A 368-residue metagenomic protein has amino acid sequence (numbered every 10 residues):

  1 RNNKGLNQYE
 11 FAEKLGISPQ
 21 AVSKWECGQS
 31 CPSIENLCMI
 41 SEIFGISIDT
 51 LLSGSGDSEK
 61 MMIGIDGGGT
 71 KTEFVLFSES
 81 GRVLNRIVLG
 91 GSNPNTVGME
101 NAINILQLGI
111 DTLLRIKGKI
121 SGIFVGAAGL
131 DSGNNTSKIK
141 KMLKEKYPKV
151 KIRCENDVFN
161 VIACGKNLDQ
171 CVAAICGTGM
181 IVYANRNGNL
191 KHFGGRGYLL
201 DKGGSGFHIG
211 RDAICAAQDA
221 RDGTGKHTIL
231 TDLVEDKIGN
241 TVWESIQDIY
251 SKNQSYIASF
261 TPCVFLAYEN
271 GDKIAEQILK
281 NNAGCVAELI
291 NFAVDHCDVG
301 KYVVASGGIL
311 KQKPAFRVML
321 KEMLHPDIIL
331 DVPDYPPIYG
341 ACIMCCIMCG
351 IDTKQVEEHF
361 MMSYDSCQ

Functional and structural regions predicted by a protein language model:
R1-K14: Short basic helix-loop element that most often maps to the first helix and adjoining turn of HTH DNA-binding modules
N7, S18-A21, S33, S47: Short coil turns linking two alpha-helices in DNA-binding domains
G16-C31, S53-G56: Recognition helix of helix-turn-helix/homeodomain-like DNA-binding domains that insert into the DNA major groove
E35-T50: DNA major-groove recognition helix of helix-turn-helix/homeodomain DNA-binding modules
E59-G122, M142, N167-V172, I214-Q368: ATP-binding/phosphotransfer module of carbohydrate and carboxylate kinases, centering on a glycine-rich
T112-C154, G165-K166: Short beta-strand-loop/turn "lid" adjacent to the catalytic site in phosphate-handling enzymes
V150-A173, G188-N189: Conserved phosphate-binding catalytic cores of ATP/NTP-utilizing and phosphoryl-transfer enzymes
L168-G225: Glycine-rich phosphate-binding loop of actin/hexokinase-like ATP-binding domains
